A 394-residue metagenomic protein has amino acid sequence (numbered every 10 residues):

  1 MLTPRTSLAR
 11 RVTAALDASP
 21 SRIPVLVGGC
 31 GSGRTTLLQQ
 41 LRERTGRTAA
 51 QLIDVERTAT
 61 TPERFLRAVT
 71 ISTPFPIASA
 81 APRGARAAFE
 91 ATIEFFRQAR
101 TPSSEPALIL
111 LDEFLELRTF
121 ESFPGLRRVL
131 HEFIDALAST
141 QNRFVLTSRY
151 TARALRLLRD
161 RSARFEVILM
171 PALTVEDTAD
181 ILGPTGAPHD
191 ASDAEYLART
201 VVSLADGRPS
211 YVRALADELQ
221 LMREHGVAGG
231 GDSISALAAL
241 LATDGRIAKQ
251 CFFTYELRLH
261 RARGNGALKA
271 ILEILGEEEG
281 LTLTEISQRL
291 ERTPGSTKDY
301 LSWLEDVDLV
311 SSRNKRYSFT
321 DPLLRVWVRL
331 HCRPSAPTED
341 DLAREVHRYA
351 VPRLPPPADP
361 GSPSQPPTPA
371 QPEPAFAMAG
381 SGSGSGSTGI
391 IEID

Functional and structural regions predicted by a protein language model:
S21-Q39: Walker A/P-loop nucleotide-binding motif
G28, Q51-T60: A short hydrophobic beta-strand->loop->alpha-helix junction that borders the nucleotide-binding pocket of P-loop NTPases
A50, T60-P82: Conserved NTP-binding/hydrolysis module of P-loop NTPases
A87-T151, R159-D160: Conserved Walker B catalytic segment
R153-D206, R223-V227: Helix-loop-helix "sensor" segment of P-loop NTPases
R213-P294, D341-V346: Winged-helix-like regulatory helical subdomains adjacent to P-loop NTPase cores
E291-D306: Short amphipathic alpha-helical interaction segments
L323-P352: Short, amphipathic alpha-helical interaction segments positioned at domain boundaries
